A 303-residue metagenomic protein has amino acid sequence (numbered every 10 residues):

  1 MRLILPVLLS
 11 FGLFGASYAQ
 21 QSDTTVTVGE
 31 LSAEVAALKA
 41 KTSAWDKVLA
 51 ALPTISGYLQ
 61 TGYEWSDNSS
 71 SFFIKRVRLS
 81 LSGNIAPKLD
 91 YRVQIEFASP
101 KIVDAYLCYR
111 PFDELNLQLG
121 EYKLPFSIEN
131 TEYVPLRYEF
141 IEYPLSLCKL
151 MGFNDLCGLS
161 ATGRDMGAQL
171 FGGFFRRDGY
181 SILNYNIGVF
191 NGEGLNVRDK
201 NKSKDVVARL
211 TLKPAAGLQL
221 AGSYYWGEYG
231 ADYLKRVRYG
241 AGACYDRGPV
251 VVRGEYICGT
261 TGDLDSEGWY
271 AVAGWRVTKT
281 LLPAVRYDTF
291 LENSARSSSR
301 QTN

Functional and structural regions predicted by a protein language model:
M1-I4, Q20: Positively charged n-region of N-terminal signal peptides that target proteins for export
L5-P6, T260: Short alpha-helical "patches" and their helix-cap loops
P6-F14: Bacterial N-terminal signal peptides
Y18-Q60: N-terminal periplasmic/intermembrane-space "pro-region" immediately following the signal or transit peptide
D46-G192, K202-K204, T211-Q219, V272-W275 (+3 more regions): Outer membrane beta-barrel
W65-S71, I95-I102, L195-K202, E228-K235 (+2 more regions): Solvent-exposed loop/turn segments connecting transmembrane beta-strands in outer-membrane beta-barrel proteins
T211-S294, R300: Detector for outer-membrane/organellar transmembrane beta-barrel domains, recognizing the amphipathic beta-strand
